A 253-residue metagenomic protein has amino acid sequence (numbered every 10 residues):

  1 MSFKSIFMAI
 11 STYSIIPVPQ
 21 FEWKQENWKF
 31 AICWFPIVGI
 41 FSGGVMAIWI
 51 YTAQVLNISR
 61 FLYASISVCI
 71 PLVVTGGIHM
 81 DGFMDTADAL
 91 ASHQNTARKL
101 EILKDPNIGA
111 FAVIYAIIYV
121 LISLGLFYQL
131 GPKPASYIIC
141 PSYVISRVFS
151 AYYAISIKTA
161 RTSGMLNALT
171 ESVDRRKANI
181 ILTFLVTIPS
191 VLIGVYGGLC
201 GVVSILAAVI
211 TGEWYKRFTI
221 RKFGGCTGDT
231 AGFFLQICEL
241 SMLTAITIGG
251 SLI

Functional and structural regions predicted by a protein language model:
M1-W23: Membrane-proximal soluble regions of multi-pass membrane proteins
M8-S11, E26-Y51, N167-E171: N-terminal beta-alpha supersecondary unit
F21-W28, N57, K104, P132 (+1 more regions): Helix-boundary and loop/linker segments of multi-pass membrane transporters
F30-V45, A89-K133, I138-I139, K177-I193 (+1 more regions): Multi-pass membrane catalytic core of lipid/isoprenoid biosynthesis enzymes
C33-T86, S136-S142, C200-R221: Membrane-embedded alpha-helical segments that form the functional core of polytopic membrane enzymes, especially those
I70-I108, Y215-C238: Acidic (Asp/Glu-rich) catalytic motifs at the cytosolic membrane interface
I78-A87, F149-A160: Membrane-water interface of transmembrane alpha-helices
T159-I253: C-terminal membrane-associated helical module and adjoining short loops/tails
